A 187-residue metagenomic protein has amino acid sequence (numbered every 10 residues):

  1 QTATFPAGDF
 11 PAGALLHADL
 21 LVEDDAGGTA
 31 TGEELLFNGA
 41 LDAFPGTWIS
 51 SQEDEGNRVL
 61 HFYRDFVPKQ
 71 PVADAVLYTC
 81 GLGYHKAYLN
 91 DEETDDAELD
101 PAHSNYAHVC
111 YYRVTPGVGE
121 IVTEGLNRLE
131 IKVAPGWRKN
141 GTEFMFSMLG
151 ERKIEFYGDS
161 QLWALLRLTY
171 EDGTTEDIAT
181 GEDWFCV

Functional and structural regions predicted by a protein language model:
Q1-G13, P116-E120: Signal that preferentially marks extracellular ectodomain short beta-strand elements of beta-sandwich modules
T2-A3, A14, G39-F44: A broad "ordered helical/assembly scaffold" signature
L15, D19, D24, F37-G39 (+1 more regions): Accessory beta-strand-rich segments of carbohydrate-active enzymes
G28-E33: Extracellular and select intracellular beta-sandwich modules with Ser/Thr-enriched, small-residue motifs on
E34-I49, E93: A structural signal for beta-strand and strand-to-loop patches characteristic of beta-rich domains
I49-E55: Short, solvent-exposed loop/edge segments of extracellular or virion-exposed proteins
R58-L60: Charged, flexible boundary elements
